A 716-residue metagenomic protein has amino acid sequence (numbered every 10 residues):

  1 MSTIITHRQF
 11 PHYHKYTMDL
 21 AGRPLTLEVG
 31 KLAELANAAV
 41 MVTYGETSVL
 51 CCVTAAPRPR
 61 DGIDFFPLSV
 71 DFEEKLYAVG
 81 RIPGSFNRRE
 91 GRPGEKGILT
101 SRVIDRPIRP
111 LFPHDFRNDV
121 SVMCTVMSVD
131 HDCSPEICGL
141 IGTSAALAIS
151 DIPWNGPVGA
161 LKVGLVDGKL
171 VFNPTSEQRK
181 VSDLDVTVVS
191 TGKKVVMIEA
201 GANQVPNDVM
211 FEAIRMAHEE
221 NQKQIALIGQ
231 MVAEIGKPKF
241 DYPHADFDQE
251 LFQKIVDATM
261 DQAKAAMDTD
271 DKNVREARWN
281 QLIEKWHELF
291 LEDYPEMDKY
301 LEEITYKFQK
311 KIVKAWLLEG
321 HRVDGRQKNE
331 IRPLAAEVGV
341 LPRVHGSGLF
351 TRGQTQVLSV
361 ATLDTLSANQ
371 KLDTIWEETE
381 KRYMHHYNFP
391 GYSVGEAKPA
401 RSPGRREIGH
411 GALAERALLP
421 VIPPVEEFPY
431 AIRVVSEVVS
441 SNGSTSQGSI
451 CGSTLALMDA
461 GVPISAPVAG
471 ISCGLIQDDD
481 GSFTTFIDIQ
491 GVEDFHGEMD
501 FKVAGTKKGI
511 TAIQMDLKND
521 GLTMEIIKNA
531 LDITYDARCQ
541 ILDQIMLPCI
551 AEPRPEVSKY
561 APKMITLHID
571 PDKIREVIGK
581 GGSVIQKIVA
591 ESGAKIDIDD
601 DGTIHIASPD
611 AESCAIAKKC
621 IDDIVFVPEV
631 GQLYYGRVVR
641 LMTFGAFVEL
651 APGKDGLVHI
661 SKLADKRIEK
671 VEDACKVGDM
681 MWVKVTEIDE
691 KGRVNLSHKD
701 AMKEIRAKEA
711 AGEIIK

Functional and structural regions predicted by a protein language model:
S2-A56, D241-E377, P562-E576, V584 (+1 more regions): Extended amphipathic alpha-helical scaffolds
T3-H14, L20-R23, N37, S48 (+10 more regions): Alpha/propeptide regions of enzymes that mature by internal proteolysis
P24, A36-S121, V126-S128, C133 (+6 more regions): Glycine-rich, flexible beta-strand/loop modules in the N-terminal catalytic cores of phosphate-handling
A38-M41, C133-D151, V338-A361, N442-V462 (+1 more regions): Conserved phosphate/anionic-ligand binding catalytic regions in large, soluble enzymes, centered on
R106-H114, I149, V340, T365-A368 (+13 more regions): Conserved helix-loop functional segments at active or binding sites
H114-V120, N155-P157, Q224-Y242, N273-V274 (+6 more regions): Flexible, glycine/charged-enriched surface loops at secondary-structure junctions
D151-M267, L457-P555: Mobile "lid/hinge" segments at catalytic clefts and subdomain interfaces of large enzymes
Y560-M564, P571-K716: Single-stranded RNA-binding regions, centering on S1/OB-family and related RNA-binding modules
